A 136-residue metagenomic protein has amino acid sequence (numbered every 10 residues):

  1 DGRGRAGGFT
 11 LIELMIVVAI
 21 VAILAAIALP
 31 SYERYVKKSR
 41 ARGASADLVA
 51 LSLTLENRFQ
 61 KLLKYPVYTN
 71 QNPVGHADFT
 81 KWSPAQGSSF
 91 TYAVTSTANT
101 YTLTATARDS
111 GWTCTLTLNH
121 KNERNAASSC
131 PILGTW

Functional and structural regions predicted by a protein language model:
G4-Y32: N-terminal single-pass transmembrane signal-anchor helix
V17, L29, K37, V67-N70: Phosphate-coordinating loops and pocket residues in cytosolic domains that bind phosphorylated ligands
K37-K64: Membrane-proximal N-terminal amphipathic helix
F59-W136: Periplasmic/extracellular, small/polar-rich flexible segments of pilin-like filament-forming proteins
